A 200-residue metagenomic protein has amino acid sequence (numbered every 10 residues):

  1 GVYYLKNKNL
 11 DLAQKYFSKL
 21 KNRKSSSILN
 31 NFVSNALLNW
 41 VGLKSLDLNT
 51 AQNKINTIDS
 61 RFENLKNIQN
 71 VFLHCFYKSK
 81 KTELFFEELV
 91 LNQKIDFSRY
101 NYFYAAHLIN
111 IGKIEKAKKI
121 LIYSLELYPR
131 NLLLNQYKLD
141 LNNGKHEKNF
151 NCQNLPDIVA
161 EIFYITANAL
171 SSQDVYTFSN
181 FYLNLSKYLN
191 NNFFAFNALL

Functional and structural regions predicted by a protein language model:
G1-L200: Alpha-helical solenoid repeat scaffolds
